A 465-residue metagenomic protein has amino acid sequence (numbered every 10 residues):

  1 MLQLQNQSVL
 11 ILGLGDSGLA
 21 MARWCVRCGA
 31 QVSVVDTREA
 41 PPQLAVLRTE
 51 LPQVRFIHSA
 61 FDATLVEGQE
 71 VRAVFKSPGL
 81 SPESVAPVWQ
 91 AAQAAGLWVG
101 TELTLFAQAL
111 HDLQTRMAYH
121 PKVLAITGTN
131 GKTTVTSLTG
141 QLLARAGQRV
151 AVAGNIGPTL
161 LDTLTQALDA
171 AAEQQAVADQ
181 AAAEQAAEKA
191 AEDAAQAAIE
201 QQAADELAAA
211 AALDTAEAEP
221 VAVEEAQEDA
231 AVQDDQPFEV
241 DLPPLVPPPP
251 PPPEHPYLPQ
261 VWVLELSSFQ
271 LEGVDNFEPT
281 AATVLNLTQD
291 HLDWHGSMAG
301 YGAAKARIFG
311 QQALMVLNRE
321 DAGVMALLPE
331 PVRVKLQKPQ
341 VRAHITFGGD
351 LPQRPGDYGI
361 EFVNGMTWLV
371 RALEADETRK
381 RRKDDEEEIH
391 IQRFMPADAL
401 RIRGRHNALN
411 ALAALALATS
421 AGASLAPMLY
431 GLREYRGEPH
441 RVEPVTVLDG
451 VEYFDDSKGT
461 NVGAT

Functional and structural regions predicted by a protein language model:
S8-M21: Glycine-rich adenosine-cofactor-binding loop
D16, R38-P42, P158: Helix N-cap at the beta1-alpha1 junction of Rossmann-like dinucleotide-binding domains, i.e., the first residues
A22-R27, A144: Gly/Ala-rich phosphate-binding loop of Rossmann-like dinucleotide-binding domains, activating on the conserved
A30-L47: NAD(P)-binding Rossmann-fold cofactor-contacting core
Q31-D36, A151-V152, V263, T346: Short beta-strand "acidic-cap" motif of Rossmann-like dinucleotide-binding folds
L47-R48, V66-F75, L80-T101, A107 (+6 more regions): Acidic, Mg2+-coordinating active-site environments of NTP-dependent enzymes
E50-L65: Glycine-rich, highly charged phosphate/nucleotide-binding loops
A107-P158: Walker A (P-loop) phosphate-binding motif
